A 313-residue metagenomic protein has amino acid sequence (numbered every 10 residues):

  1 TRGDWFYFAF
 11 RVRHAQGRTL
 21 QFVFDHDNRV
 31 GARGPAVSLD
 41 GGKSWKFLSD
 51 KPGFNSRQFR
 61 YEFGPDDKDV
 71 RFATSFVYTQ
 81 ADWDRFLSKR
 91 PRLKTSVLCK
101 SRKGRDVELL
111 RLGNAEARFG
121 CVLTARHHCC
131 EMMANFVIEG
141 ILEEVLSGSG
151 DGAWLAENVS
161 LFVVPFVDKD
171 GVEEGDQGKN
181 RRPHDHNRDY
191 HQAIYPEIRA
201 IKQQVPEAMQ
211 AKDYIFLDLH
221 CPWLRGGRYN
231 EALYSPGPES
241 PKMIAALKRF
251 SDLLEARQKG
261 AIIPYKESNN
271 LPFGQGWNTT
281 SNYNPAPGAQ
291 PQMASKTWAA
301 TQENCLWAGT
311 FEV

Functional and structural regions predicted by a protein language model:
T1-D66, V70: Extreme N-terminal flexible tails
H26, F76, A125: A short beta-strand motif that forms part of the nucleic acid-binding face of small beta-barrel RNA-binding folds
R29-G31, T79, D170, L224: Short, acidic Gly/Pro/Ser/Thr-rich loop/turn segments
V30-V37, D82-R85, A134: A short, polar/proline- and glycine-enriched secondary-structure boundary/capping micro-motif
K51-R102: Extended acidic/polar, glycine-enriched regions that form or flank non-catalytic beta-rich accessory modules
K94-K296, A300, T310: Active-site/substrate-binding loop(s) of hydrolase catalytic cores
N304-W307: C-terminal folded domains that constitute the principal catalytic or ligand-binding module of multi-domain proteins
